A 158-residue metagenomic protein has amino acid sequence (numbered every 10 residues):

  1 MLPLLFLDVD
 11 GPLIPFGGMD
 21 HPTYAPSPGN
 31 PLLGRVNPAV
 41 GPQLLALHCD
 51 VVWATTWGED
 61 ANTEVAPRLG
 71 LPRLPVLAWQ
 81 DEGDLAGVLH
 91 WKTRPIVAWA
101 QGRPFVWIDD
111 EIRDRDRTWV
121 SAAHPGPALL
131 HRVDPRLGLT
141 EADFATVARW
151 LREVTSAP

Functional and structural regions predicted by a protein language model:
M1-G87, R152: Alpha-helical substrate-recognition element adjacent to the catalytic core
E64-P158: C-terminal cap/substrate-recognition subdomain and adjoining C-terminal extension of metal-dependent phosphatase-like
